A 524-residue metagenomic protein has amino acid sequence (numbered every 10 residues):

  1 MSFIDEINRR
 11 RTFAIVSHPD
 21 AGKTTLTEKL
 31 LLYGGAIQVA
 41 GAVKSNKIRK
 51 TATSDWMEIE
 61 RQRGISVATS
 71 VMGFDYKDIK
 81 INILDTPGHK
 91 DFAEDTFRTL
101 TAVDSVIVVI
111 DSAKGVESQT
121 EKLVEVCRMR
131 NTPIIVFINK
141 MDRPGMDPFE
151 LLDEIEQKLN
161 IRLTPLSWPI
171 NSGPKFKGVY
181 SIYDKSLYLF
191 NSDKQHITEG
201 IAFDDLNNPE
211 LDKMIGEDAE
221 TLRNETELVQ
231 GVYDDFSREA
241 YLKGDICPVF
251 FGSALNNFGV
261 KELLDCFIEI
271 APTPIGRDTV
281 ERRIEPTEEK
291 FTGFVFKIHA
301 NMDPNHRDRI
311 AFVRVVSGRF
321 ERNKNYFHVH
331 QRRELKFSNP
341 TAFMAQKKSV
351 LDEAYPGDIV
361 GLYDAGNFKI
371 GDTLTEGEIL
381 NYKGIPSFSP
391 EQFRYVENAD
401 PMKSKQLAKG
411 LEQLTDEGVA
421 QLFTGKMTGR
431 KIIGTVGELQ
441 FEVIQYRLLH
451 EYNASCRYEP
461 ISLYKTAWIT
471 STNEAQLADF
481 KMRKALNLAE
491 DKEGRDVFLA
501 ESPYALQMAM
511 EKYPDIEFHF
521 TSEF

Functional and structural regions predicted by a protein language model:
M1-F524: Structural and coupling elements of P-loop NTPases
